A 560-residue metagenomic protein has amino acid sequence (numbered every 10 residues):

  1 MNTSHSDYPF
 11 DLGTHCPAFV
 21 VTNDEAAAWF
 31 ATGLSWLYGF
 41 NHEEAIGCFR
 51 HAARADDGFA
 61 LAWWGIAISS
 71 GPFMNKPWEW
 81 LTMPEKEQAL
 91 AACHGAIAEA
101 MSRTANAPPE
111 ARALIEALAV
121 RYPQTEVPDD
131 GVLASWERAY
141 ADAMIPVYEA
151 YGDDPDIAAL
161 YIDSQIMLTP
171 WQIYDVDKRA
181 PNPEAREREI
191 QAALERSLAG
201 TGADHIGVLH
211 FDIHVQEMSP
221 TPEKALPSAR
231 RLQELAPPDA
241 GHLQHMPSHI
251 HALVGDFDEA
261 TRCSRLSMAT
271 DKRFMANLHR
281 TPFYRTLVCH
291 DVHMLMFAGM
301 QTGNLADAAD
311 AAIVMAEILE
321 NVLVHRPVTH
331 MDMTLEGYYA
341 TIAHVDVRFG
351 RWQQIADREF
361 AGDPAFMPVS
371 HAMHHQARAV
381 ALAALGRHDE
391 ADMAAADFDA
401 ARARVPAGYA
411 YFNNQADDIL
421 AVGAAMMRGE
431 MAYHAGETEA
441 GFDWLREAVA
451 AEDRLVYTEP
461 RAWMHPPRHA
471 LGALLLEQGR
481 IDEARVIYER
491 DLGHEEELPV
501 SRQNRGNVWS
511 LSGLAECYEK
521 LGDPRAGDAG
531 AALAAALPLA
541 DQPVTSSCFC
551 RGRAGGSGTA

Functional and structural regions predicted by a protein language model:
N2-G58, W63-D153, L160-D204, L209-S219 (+11 more regions): Short coil/linker segments at helix-helix boundaries
H42, E187, P222, F257 (+6 more regions): TPR-repeat structural position
A45, C93, Y140, I190 (+7 more regions): Single-residue signature of alpha-solenoid repeat helices
A60, A67-P72, M83-S102, A252 (+6 more regions): TPR/TPR-like (Sel1-like) alpha-helical repeat modules
V486, R490-P499, Q503-A560: C-terminal non-catalytic interaction modules
